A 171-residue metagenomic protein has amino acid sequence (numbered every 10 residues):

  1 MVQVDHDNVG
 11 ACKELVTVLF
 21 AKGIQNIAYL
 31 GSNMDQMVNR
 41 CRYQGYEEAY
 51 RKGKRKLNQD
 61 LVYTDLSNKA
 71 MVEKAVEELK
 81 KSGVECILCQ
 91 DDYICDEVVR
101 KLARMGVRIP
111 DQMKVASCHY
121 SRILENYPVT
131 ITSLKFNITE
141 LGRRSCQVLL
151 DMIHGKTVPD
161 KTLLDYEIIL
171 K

Functional and structural regions predicted by a protein language model:
M1-Q3, Y29, L61-V62, V115 (+2 more regions): Conserved beta-strand scaffold positions in the cores of enzyme catalytic domains, especially in NTP/NDP-utilizing
Q3-Y29, N68-V76, C95, L134-H154: Hydrophobic alpha-helical segments within soluble ligand-binding/sensing domains
D5, G31, T64, S117-H119 (+1 more regions): Short beta-strand/turn micro-motifs composed of small residues that flank or help shape donor/cofactor-binding pockets
K13-R55, K161-K171: An alpha-beta-alpha
G23-N26, N58, G83, T130: Short loop/turn motifs at secondary-structure junctions
Q25-N26, L57-D60, R108-K114: Short acidic capping loops at alpha-helix termini that bridge into adjacent secondary structure
E47-K69: Short beta-strand elements in bilobed, periplasmic/extracellular small-molecule ligand-binding domains
V76-K171: Flexible loop/turn connectors
